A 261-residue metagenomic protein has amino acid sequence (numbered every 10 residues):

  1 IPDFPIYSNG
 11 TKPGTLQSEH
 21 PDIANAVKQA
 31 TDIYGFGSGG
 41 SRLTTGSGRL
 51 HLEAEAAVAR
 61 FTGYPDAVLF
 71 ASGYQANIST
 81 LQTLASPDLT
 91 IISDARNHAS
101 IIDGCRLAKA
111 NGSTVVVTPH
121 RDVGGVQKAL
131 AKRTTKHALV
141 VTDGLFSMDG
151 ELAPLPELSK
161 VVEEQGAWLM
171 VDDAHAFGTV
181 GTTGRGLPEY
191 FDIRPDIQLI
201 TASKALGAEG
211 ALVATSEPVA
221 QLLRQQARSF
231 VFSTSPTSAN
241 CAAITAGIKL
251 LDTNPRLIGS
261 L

Functional and structural regions predicted by a protein language model:
I1-F36, A167: N-terminal "arm"/small-domain region of PLP-dependent enzymes with the aminotransferase-like
H20-S72: Conserved N-terminal alpha-helix of the aminotransferase class I/II PLP-enzyme fold
T44-S47, A99, V123-G124, L145-D149 (+2 more regions): Short, small-residue-enriched loops and turns at beta-alpha junctions that line or gate enzyme active sites
T80-A99: Conserved PLP-anchoring active-site segment centered on the Schiff-base-forming lysine
T83, S100-A110: Active-site-proximal loop->helix
V116-V171: Active-site phosphate-binding strand-loop segment of PLP-dependent enzymes
Q165-W168, H175, V180-S260: Active-site C-terminal subdomain of aminotransferase-like
